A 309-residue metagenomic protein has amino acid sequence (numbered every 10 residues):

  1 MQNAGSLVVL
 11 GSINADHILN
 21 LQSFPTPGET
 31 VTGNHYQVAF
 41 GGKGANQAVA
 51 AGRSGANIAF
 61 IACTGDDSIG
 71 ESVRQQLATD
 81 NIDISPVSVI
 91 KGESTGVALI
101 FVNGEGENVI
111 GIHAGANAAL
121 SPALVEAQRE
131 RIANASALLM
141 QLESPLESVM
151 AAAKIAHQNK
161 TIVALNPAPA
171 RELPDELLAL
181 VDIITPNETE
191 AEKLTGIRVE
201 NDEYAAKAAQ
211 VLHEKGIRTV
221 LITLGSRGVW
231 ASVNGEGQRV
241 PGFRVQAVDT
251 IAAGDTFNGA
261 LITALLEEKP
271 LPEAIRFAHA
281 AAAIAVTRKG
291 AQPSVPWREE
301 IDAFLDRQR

Functional and structural regions predicted by a protein language model:
M1-C63, S68-T79, Q246-V248: Glycine-rich phosphate/adenosyl-contacting loop at the front of the ribokinase-like
M1-L7, R171-E176, D202-R309: Conserved phosphate-binding/catalytic region of the ribokinase-like
L10, H35, I61-D66, S85-T95 (+2 more regions): Beta-strand->loop->alpha-helix junctions that form or flank phosphate-binding loops in nucleotide-handling enzymes
N81, A118-A123, V163-A170: Short gly/ser/thr-rich secondary-structure transition/capping motifs
S85-I90, I100-A137, L142: Conserved phosphate-binding/catalytic loop of the ribokinase/pfkB sugar-kinase fold
Q128, A137-K207, S226-V229: Conserved beta-alpha-beta core of the PfkB/ribokinase-like small-molecule kinase fold
